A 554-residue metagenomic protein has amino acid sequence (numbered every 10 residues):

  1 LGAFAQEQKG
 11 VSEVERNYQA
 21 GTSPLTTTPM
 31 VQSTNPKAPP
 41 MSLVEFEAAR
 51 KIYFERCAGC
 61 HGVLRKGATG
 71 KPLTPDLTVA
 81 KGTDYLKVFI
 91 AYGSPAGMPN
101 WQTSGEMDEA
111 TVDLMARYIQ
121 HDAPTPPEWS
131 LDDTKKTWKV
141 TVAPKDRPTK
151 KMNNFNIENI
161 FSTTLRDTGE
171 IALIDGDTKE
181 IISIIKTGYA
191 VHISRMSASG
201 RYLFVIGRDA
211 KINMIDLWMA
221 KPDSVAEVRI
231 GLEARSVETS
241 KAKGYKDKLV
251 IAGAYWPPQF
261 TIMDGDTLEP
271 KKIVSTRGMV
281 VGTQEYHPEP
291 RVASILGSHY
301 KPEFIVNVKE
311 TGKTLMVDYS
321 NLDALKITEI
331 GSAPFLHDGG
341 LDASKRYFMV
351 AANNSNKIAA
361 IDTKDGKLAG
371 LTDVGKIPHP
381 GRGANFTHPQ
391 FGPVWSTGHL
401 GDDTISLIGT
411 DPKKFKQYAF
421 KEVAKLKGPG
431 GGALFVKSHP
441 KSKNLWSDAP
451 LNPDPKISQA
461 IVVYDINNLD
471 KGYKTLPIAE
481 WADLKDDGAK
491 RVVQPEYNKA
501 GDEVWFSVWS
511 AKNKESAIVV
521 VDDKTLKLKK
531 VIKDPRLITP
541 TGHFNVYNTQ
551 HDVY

Functional and structural regions predicted by a protein language model:
E7-A20, L64, A68, T74-P126: Extracytoplasmic electron-transfer domains, predominantly the class I c-type cytochrome c fold
G10-I52, T149: Electrostatic cytochrome c docking/interface patches
S42-V63, Y85-Y92: Sequence/structural segment immediately N-terminal to covalent heme-attachment motifs in c-type and related
W138-F155, R195-A198, V237-K246, E285-Y300 (+6 more regions): Structural signature of eukaryotic scaffold interfaces centered on beta-propeller domains
E180-I185, K221-R229, E269-V274, G278-E285 (+5 more regions): A short beta-strand motif characteristic of beta-propeller blades
I215-A220, M263-K271, D318-L322, D362-K367 (+3 more regions): Short loop/turn segments immediately following beta-strands, especially the blade-tip and inter-blade linker loops
S224-G312, D323-G331, L336: Asp-box/WD-like beta-propeller blade repeats and closely related beta-sheet repeat scaffolds
G392-T397, D403-I405, G430-S516: Loop/turn-rich, solvent-exposed surfaces of beta-rich toroidal or solenoidal domains
